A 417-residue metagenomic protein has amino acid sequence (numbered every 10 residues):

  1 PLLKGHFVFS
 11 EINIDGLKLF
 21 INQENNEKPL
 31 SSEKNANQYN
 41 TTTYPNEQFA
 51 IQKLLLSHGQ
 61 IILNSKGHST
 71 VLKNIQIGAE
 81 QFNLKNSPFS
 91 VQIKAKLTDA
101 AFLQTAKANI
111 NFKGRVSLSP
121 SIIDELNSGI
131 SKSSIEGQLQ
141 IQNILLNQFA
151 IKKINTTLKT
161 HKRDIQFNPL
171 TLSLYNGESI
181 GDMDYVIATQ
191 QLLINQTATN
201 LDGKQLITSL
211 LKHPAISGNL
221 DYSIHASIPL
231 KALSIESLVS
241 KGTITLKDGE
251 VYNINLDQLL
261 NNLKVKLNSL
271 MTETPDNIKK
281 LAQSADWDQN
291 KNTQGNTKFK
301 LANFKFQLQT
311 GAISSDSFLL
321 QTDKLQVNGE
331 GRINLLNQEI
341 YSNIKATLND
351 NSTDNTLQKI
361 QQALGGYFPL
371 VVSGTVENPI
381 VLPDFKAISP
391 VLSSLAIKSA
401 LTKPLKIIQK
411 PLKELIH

Functional and structural regions predicted by a protein language model:
P1, F9, K66-A79, A101-L118 (+9 more regions): Amphipathic hydrophobic-ligand
P1-L84, T105-S121, L246-Q294: Secondary-structure transition motifs
F7-E11, I51-K53, P88-S90, I130-E136 (+4 more regions): Outer-membrane beta-barrel architecture
G16, L97-D99, N143-L145, I187 (+4 more regions): Transmembrane beta-strands of outer-membrane beta-barrel pores
L54, Q92-K94, L103, A108-S131 (+4 more regions): Glycine-rich, small/hydroxylated-residue low-complexity segments
L56-I61, Q138-N143, D164-L170, I313-F318: Transmembrane beta-strand segments that form the barrel wall of outer-membrane beta-barrel proteins
S227-L238, T243, Y252-H417: Extended terminal
